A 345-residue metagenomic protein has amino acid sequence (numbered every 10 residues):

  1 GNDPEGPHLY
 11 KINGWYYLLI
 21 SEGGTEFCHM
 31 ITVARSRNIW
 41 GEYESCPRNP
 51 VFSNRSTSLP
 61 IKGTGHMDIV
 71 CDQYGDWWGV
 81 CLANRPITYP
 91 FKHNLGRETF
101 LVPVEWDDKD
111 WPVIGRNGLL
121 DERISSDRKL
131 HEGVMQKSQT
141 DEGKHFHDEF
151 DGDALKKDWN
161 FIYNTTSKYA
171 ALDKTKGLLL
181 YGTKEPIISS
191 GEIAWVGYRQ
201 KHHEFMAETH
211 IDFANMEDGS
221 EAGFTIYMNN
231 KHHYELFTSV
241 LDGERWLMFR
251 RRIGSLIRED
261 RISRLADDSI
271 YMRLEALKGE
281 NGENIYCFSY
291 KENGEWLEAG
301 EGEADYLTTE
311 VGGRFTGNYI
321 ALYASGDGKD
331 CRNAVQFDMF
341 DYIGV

Functional and structural regions predicted by a protein language model:
G1-V345: Carbohydrate-active catalytic/glycan-binding domains of CAZyme proteins, especially the secreted or lumenal ectodomains
